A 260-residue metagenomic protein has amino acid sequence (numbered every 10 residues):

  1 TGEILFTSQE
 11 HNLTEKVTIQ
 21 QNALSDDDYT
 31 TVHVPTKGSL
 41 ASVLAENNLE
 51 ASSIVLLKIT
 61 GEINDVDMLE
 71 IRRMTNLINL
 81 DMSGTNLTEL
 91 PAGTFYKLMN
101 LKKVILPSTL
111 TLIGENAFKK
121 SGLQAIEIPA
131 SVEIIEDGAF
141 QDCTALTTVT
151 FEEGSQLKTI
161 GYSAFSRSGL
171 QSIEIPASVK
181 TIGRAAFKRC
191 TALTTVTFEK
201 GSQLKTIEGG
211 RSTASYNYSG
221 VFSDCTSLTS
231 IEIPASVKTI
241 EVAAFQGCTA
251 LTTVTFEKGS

Functional and structural regions predicted by a protein language model:
T1, Q20-N22, T255-S260: Short, intrinsically disordered, charge-balanced linker/junction segments flanking boundaries in proteins
G2-E10: A short beta-strand micro-motif common to beta-rich folds, especially ectodomain repeats
H11-A23: C-terminal edge beta-strand
E15, T30-P35, V55-I63, L77-E89 (+7 more regions): Structural signature of tandem-repeat unit edges
Q20-Y29, L57: Intrinsically disordered, low-complexity repeat and linker tracts
S25-A45: Boundary/junction segments of secreted and surface-exposed precursor proteins
S39-E50, D65-R73, P91-T94, E115-N116 (+2 more regions): Short, T/G/N/S-enriched strand-turn elements that build extracellular solenoid repeat scaffolds
G93-T94, G114-A117, E136-Q141, G161-A164 (+3 more regions): Consensus positions within tandem repeat domains that build extended binding/scaffold surfaces
